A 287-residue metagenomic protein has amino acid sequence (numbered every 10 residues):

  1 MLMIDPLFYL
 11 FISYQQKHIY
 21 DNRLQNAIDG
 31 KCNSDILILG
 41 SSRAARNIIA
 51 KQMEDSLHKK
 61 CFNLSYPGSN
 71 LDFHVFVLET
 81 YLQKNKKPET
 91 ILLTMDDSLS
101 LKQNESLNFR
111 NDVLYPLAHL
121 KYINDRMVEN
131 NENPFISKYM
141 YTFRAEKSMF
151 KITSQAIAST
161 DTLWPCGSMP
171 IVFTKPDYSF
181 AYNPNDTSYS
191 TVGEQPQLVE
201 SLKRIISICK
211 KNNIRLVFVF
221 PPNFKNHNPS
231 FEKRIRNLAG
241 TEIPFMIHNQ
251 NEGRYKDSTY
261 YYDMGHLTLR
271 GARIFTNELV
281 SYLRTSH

Functional and structural regions predicted by a protein language model:
M1-Y9: Hydrophobic membrane-insertion alpha-helices, especially the h-region of bacterial N-terminal signal peptides
L10-C32: Alpha-helical transmembrane signal-anchor/signal-peptide segments
I36-G40, H266-L267: Short hydrophobic beta-strand that contains or immediately precedes a catalytic carboxylate
L39, R43-E129: Membrane-embedded segments
G68-D72, E194-P196, F224-S230: Acidic-and-aromatic substrate-binding clefts and catalytic sites of carbohydrate-active enzymes
M95, N108-N212: Secreted/periplasmic serine-hydrolase-like ester/acetyl group-modifying domain
E232-S286: C-terminal regions of proteins
